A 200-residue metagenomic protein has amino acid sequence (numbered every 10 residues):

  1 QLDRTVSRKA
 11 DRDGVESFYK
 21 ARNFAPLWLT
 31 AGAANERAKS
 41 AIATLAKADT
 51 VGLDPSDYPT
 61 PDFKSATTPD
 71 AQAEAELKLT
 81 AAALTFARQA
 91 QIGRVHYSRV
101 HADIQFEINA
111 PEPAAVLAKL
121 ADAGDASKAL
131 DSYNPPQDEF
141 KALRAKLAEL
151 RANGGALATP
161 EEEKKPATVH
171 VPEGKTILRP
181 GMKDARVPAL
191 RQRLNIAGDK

Functional and structural regions predicted by a protein language model:
Q1-K200: Auxiliary tRNA-acceptor-end handling modules of aminoacyl-tRNA synthetases
